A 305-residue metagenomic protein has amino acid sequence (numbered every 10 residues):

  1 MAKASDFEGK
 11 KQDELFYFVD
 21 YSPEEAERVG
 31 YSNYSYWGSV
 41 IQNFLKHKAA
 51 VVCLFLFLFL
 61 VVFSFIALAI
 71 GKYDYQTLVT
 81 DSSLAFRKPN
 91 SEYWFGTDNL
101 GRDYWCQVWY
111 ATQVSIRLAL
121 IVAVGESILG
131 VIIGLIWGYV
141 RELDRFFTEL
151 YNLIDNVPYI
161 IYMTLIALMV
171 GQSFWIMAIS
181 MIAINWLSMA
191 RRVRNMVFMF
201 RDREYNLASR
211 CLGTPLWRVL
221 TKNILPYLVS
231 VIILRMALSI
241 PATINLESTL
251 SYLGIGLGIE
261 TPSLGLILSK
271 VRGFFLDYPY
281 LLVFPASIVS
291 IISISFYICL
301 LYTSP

Functional and structural regions predicted by a protein language model:
A2-G9, E25-Y75, L228: N-terminal signal-anchor/first transmembrane alpha helix
A4-D13, F63-T97, I255-T261: Hydrophobic alpha-helical transmembrane segments of membrane transport/permease proteins and related membrane-embedded
C53-L54, Y104-I136, I292: Transmembrane alpha-helix signature in integral membrane proteins
W94, D98, G125, G130 (+1 more regions): Generic hydrophobic transmembrane alpha-helix motif, especially the helices
R102-R117, E142-D144, T148, L207-L234: Amphipathic cytosolic juxtamembrane alpha-helices at the membrane-cytosol interface of multi-pass membrane transporters
Q107-A119, L168-S188, Y280-S287: Loop-to-helix entry region at the N-terminal start of transmembrane alpha-helices in multi-pass membrane transporters
A167-V170, M181, M196-V197, N245-I288: Glycine-rich helix-loop "coupling/hinge" segments at transmembrane-helix boundaries in multipass transporters
Y302-P305: Conserved small/polar residues in nucleotide/adenosyl-binding loops
